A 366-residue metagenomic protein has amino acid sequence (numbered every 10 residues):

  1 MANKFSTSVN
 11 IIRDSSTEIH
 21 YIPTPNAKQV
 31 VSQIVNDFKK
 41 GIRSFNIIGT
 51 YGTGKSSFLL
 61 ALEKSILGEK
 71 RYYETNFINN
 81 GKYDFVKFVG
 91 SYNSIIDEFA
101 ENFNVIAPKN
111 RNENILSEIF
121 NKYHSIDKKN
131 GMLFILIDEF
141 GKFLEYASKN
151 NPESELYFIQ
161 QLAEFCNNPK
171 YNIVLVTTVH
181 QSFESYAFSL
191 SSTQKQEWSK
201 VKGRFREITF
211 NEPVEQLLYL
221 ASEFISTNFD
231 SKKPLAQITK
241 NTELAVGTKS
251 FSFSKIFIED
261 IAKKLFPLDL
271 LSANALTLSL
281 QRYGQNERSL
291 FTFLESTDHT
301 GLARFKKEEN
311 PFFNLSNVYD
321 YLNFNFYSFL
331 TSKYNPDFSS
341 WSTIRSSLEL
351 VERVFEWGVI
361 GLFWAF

Functional and structural regions predicted by a protein language model:
M1-D14, T53, G81, S91 (+7 more regions): Extended alpha-helical interface modules used as scaffolds for assembling large macromolecular complexes
M1-S16, I34-N36, L67-F77, K170 (+1 more regions): Phosphate-handling catalytic cores of nucleic-acid transaction enzymes
M1-T53, E197-F210, E215-Q216, S222-D230 (+1 more regions): Walker A/P-loop-proximal flanking segment of P-loop NTPase domains
A2, F77-D97, Q161-F305, N317-D320: Conserved P-loop NTPase catalytic core
F58, L62: Hydrophobic positions on the alpha1 helix immediately C-terminal to the Walker A/P-loop
E63-F85, V89, K109-S117: Flexible phosphate/Mg2+-sensing switch loops adjacent to catalytic phosphate-binding sites
N93-Y123: Short glycine-rich substrate-engagement loop in P-loop NTPases that contacts/grips substrate
H124-E155, L175-T178: Conserved P-loop NTPase "ATPase switch" module shared by AAA+ and STAND
